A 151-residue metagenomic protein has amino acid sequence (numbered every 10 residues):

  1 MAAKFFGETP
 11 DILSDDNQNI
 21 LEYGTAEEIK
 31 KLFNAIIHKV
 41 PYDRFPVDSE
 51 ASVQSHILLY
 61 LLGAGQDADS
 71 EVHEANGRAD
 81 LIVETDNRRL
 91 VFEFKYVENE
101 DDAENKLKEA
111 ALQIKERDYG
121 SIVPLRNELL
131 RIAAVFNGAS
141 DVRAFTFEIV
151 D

Functional and structural regions predicted by a protein language model:
M1-L112, E116-D118, V142-D151: Extended alpha-helical interface modules used as scaffolds for assembling large macromolecular complexes
I122, N127-D151: Domain-level recognition of nuclease-like catalytic cores that cleave nucleotide substrates
